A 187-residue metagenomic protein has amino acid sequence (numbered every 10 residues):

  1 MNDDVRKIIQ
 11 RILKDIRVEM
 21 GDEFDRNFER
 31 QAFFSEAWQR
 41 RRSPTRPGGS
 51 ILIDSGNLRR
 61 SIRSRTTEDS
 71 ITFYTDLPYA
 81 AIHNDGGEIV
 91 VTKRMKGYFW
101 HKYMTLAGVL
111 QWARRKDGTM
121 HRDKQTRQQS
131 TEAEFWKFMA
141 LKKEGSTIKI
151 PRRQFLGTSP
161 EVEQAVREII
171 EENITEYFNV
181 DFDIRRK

Functional and structural regions predicted by a protein language model:
M1-K187: Short, Lys/Arg-rich flexible segments
